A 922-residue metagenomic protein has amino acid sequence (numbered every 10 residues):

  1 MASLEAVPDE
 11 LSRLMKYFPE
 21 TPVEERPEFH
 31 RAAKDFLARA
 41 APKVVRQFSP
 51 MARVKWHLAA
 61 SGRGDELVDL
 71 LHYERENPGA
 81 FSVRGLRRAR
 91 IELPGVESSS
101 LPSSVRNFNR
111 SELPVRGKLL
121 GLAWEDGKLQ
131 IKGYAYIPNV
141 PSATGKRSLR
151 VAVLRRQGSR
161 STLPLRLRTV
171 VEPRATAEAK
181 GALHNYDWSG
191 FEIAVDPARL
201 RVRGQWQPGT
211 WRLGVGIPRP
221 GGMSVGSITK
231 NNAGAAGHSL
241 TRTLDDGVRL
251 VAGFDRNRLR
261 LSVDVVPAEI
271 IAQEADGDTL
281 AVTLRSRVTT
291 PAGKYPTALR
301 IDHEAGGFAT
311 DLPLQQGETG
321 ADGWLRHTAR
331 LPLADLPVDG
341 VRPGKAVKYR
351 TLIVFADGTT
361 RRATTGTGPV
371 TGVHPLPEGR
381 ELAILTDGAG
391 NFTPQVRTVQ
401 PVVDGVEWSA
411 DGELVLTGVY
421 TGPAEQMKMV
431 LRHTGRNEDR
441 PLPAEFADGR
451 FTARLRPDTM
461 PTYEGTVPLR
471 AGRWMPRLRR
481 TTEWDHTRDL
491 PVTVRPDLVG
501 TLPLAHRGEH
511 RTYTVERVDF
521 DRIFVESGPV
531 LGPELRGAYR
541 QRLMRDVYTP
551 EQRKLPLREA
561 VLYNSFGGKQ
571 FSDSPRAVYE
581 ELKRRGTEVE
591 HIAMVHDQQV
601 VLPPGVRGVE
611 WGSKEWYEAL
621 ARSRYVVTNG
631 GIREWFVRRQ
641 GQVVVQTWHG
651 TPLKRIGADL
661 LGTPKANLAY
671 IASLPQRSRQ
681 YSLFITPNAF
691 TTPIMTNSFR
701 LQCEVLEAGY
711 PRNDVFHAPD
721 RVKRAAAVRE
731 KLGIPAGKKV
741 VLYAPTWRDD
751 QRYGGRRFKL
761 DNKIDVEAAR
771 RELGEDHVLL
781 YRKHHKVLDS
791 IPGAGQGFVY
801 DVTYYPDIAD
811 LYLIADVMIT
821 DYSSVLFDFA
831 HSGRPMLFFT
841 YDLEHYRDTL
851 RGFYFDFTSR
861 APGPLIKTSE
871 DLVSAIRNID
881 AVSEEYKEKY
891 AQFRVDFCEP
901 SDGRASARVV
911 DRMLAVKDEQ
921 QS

Functional and structural regions predicted by a protein language model:
K16-E559, R584, E588-V589: Basic, ligand-binding patches in group-transfer machinery, especially extracytoplasmic/periplasmic segments
Y539-R545, L653-R757, E888-K889: A nucleotide-sugar donor-handling region in carbohydrate enzymes
V547-S613: Low-complexity, highly charged intrinsically disordered N-terminal segments that act as targeting/localization
Q570-G586, S698, A708-G793, I866 (+1 more regions): Conserved catalytic-core segment of nucleotide-activated headgroup transferases in glycan assembly
R576, E580, G605-A672: Extended catalytic core of nucleotide-activated donor transferases of GT-like folds
V609-R624, H785-F827: Donor nucleotide-activated moiety binding/catalytic core segment of transferases that use nucleotide-activated donors
V626-R655, Y805-L850: A donor-sugar binding/catalytic signature common to diverse glycosyltransferases and related nucleotide-sugar
G793-A794, F798, S824-C898: Catalytic binding pocket for nucleotide-activated donors in carbohydrate/polymer assembly enzymes
